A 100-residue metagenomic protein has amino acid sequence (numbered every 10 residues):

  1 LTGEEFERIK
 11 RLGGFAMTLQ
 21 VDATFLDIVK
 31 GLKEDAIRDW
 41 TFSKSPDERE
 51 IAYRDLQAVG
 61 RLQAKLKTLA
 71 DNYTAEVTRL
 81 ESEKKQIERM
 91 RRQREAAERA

Functional and structural regions predicted by a protein language model:
L1-A100: Intrinsic-disorder/low-complexity detector
